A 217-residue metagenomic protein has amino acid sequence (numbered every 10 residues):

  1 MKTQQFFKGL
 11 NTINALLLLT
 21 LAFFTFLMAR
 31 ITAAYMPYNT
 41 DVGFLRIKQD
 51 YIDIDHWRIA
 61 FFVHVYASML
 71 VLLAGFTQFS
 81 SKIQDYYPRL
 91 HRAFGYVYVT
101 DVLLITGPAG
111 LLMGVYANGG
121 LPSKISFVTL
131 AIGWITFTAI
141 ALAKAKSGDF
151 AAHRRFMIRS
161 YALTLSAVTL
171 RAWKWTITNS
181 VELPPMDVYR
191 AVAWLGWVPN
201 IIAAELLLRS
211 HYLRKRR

Functional and structural regions predicted by a protein language model:
M1-R217: Alpha-helical membrane insertion/targeting regions
